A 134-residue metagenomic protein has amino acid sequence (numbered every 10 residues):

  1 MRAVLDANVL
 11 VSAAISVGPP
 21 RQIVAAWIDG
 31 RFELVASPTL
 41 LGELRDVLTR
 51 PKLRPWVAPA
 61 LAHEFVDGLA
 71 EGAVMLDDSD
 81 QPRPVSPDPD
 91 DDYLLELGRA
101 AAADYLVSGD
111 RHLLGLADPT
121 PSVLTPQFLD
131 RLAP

Functional and structural regions predicted by a protein language model:
M1-A36: Short, well-structured N-terminal submotif of metal-dependent ribonuclease cores
D6-A7, A36-S37, G109-D110, T125: A secondary-structure boundary/capping signal
V9-L10, L40, H112-L113: Alpha-helix capping/helix-boundary segments
V11-A13, L53-P55, Q81-P87: Short, flexible loop segments at the rims of nucleotide/cofactor-binding pockets, characterized by
G18, V35, V57-A60, V85-D92: Residues at secondary-structure transition points
A26-Q81: PIN-domain endoribonuclease scaffold, especially VapC-family toxins
E71-L106, R111: Active-site neighborhoods of divalent-metal-dependent phosphate/nucleic-acid chemistry enzymes
R99-V107, R111-P134: Acidic, PIN/NYN-like endoribonuclease modules and their adjacent C-terminal/linker elements
